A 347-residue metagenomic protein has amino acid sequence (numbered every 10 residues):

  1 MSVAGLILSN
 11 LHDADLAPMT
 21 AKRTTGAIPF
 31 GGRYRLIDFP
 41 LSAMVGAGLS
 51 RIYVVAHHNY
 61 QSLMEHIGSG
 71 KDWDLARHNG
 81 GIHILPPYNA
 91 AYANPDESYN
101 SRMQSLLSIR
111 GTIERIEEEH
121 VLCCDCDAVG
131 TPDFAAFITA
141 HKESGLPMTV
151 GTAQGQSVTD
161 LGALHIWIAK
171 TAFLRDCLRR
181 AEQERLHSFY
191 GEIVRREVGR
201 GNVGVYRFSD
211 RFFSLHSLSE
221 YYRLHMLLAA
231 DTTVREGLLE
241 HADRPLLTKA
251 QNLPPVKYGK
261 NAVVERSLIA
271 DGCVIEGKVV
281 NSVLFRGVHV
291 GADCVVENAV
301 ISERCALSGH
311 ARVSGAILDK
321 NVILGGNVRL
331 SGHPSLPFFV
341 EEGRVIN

Functional and structural regions predicted by a protein language model:
M1-S9, E182-N347: Left-handed beta-helix
M1-T232, E342: Unchanged
